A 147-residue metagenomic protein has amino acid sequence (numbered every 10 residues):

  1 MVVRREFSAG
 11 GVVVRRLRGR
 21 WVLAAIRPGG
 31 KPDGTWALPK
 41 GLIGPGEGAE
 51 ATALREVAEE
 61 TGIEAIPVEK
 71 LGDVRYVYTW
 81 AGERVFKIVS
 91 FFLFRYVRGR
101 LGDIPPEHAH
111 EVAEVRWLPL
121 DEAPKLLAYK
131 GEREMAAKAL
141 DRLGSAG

Functional and structural regions predicted by a protein language model:
M1-L38: N-terminal strand-loop-strand
R5, L93, R133, D141-R142: Low-complexity, charged, repeat-rich alpha-helical/coil interaction segments
R16, V97, D141: Residue-level marker of positions within ordered structural domains that often coincide with functionally constrained
G41, I88, S145-G147: Juxtamembrane/interface motifs at transmembrane-helix termini
I43-E134: Unchanged
K138-A146: C-terminal alpha-helix
